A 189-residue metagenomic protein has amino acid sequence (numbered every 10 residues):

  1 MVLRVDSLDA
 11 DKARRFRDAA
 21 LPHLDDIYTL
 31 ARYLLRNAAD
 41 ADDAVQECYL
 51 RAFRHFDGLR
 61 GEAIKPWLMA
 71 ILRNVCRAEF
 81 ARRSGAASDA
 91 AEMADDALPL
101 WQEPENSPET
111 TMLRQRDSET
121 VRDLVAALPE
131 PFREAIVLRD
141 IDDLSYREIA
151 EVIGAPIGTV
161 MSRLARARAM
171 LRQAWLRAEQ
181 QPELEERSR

Functional and structural regions predicted by a protein language model:
V2-A10, R14-F16, R122, R147 (+2 more regions): C-terminal edge and immediately downstream basic/flexible tail or linker adjoining helix-turn-helix-like DNA-binding
V2-D6, A78, A86-R114, S145 (+1 more regions): Internal acidic/polar
L3-T29, A39-D42, F53: A short, charge-rich alpha-helical start-of-domain segment used by transcription regulators
A19, H23, I27, C48 (+2 more regions): Residue-level preference for hydrophobic side chains embedded in well-ordered alpha helices
D43-L50, R54, E62-N74: Structural recognition of an alpha-helix C-terminal capping motif at a helix-to-coil junction
V45, L164, L171, W175: DNA major-groove recognition helix of helix-turn-helix
A70-E92, R114, Q173-E179: Arg/Lys-rich amphipathic alpha helix in sigma70-family domain 2
D123-E134, L138-T159, M170-Q173: Helix-turn-helix DNA-binding module
